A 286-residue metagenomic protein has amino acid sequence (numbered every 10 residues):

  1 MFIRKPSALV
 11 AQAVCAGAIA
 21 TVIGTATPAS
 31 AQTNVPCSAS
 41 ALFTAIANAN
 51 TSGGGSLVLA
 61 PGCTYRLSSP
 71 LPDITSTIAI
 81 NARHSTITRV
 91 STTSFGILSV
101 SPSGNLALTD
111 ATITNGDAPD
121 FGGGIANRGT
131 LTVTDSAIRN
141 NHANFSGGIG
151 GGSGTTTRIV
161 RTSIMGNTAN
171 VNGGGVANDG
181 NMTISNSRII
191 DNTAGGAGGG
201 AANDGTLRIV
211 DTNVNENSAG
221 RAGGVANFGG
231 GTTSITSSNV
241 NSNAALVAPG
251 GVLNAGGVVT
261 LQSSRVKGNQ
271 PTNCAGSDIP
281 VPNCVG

Functional and structural regions predicted by a protein language model:
M1-A31: Secretory targeting and sorting signals
G17-T21, T27, L261-G286: Extracellular/surface-exposed low-complexity segments
P36-S38, T44, N50, G62-T64 (+2 more regions): Sequence contexts marking disulfide-bonded cysteines in secreted/extracellular proteins
C37-F43, G54-I78: N-terminal extracellular ligand-recognition/capping segment immediately after the signal peptide
L42, T92-S99, A118-A126, A143-G151 (+5 more regions): Extracellular beta-strand/beta-solenoid scaffold signature
A47, R66-A79, T88-T109, T114-T130 (+3 more regions): Extracellular beta-strand-rich solenoid/capping regions of secreted or surface-exposed proteins that bind or remodel
V58, A79-N81, T88, S99 (+15 more regions): Extracellular beta-strand solenoid repeats
R83-T86, A107-N115, T132-H142, T156-T168 (+5 more regions): Right-handed parallel beta-helix
